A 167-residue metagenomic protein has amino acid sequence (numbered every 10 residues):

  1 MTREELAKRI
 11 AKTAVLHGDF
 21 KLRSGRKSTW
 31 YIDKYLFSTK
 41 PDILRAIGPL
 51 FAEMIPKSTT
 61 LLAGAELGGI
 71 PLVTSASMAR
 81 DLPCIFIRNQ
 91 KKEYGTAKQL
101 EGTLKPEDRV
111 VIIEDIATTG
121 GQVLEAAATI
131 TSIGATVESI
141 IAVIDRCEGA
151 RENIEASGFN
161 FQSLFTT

Functional and structural regions predicted by a protein language model:
M1-K57: Active-site-facing substrate-recognition patch
T2-K12, A128-T167: PRPP-dependent phosphoribosyltransferase catalytic core
S24, I55, G102-P106, I133 (+1 more regions): Solvent-exposed alpha-helices and their adjacent loops that cap or buttress functional pockets in soluble metabolic
F51-T60, A127-I133: Phosphate/pyrophosphate-binding loops at sites that engage ATP/ADP/AMP, CoA/4′-phosphopantetheine, polyphosphate
S58-G69, S139-A142: Short glycine-rich phosphate-binding loop at a beta-alpha junction
T59-A65, D108-D115: A short, small-residue-rich loop immediately preceding and capping a beta-strand
T74-V111, T119-L124: Short, glycine/charge-rich flexible loops or terminal/linker lids adjacent to PRPP-binding catalytic cores
I116-A127, G149: Acidic, divalent-metal-coordinating active-site segment for phosphoryl/phosphodiester hydrolysis, typified by short
